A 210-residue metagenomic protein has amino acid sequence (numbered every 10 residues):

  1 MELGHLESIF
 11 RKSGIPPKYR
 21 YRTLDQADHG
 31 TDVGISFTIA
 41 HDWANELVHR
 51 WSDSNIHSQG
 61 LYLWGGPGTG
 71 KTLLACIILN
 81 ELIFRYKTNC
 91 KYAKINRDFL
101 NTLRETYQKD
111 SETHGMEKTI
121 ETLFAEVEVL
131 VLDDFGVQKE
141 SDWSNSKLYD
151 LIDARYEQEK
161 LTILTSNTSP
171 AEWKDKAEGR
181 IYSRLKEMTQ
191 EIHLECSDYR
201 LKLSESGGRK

Functional and structural regions predicted by a protein language model:
M1-E46, E191-I192, C196, L201-K210: A short, basic N-terminal segment
D28-G34, L61-P67, T102-E105, V137-K139: Surface-exposed cleft-lining segments at the edges of enzyme active sites
S36-A44, L79, I83-E126: Short glycine-rich substrate-engagement loop in P-loop NTPases that contacts/grips substrate
S54-A75: Walker A/P-loop nucleotide-binding motif
I56-H57, Y86, F124-E126, E157-E159: Short loop/turn elements that form and flank the Walker-type P-loop nucleotide-binding site in RecA-like NTPase cores
S58-Y62, C90, V129, L161-I163: Residue-level preference for the first positions of well-ordered beta-strands
L79, F84, L100-N101, T106 (+1 more regions): Replace "adjacent to P-loop NTPase cores in ATP/GTP-dependent enzymes" with "adjacent to NTP-binding cores
